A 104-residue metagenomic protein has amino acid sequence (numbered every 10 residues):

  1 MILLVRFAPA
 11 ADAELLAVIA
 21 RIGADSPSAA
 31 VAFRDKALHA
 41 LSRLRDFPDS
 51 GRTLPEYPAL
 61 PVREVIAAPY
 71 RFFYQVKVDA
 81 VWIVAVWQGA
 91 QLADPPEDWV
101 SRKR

Functional and structural regions predicted by a protein language model:
M1-K36: Arg/Lys-rich, positively charged N-terminal/basic patches that mediate binding to nucleic acids
L15-I19, L60, E64-I66, A80-W82: A general secondary-structure boundary signal
V31-A32, R52-E56, P95: Short, hydrophobic secondary-structure boundary micro-motifs
H39-A67: A short, surface-exposed loop/turn module that caps and links secondary-structure elements
A67-R71, Q75-R104: Enriched for short, Lys/Arg-rich terminal
